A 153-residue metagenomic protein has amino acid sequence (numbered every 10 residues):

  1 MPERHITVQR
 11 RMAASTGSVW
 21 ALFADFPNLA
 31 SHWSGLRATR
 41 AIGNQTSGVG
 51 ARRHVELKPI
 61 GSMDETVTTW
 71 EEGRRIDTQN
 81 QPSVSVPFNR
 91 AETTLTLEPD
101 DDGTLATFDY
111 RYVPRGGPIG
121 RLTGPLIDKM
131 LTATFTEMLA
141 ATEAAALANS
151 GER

Functional and structural regions predicted by a protein language model:
M1-G43, E152-R153: Hydrophobic ligand-binding cavity/cleft-lining segments
V8-R10, M63-T69, A91-P99: Hydrophobic/aromatic beta-strand elements that line small-molecule binding cavities or substrate pockets in beta-rich
A13-T16, E71, P99-D102: Short loop segments at secondary-structure junctions
S31, R40-V86, L105, E137-R153: Glycine-rich portal/gate segments that line the openings of hydrophobic small-molecule binding cavities
P82-A133, R153: Beta-strand/loop substructures that line and gate deep hydrophobic ligand-binding cavities in soluble
